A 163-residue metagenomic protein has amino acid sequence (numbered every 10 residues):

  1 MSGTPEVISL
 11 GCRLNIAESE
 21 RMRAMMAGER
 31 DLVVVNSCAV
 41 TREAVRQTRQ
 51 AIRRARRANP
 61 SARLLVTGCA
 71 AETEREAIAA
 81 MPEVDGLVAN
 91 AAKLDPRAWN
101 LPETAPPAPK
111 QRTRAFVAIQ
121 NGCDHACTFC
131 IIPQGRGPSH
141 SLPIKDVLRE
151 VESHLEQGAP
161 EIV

Functional and structural regions predicted by a protein language model:
M1-V163: Proteins enriched for Cys/Gly/acidic motifs involved in redox and nucleic-acid/cofactor modification
